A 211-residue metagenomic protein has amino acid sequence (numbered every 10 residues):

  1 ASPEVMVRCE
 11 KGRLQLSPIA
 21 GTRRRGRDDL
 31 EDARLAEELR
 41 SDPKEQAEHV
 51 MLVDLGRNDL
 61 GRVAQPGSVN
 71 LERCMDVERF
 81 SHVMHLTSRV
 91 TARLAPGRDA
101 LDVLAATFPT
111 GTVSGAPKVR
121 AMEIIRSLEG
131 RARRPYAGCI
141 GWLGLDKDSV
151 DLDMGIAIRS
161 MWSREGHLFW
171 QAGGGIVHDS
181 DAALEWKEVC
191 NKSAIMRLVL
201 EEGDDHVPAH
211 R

Functional and structural regions predicted by a protein language model:
A1-R211: Extended alpha-helical targeting/anchoring segments, especially N-terminal organellar/secretory targeting helices
